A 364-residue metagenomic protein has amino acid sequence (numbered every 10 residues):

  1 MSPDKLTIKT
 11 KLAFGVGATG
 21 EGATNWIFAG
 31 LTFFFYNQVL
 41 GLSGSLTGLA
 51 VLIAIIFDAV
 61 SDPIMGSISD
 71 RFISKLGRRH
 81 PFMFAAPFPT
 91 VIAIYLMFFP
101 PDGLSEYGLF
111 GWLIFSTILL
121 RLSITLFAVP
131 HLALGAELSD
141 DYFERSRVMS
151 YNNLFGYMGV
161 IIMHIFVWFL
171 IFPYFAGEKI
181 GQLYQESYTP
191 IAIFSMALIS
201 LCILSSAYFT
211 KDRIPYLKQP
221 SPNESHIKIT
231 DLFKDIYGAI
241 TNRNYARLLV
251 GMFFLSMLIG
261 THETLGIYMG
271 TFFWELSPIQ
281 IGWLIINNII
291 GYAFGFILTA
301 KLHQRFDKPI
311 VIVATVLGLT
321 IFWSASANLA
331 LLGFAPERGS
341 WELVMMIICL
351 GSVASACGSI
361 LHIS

Functional and structural regions predicted by a protein language model:
M1-S364: Membrane-embedded alpha-helical bundles of multi-pass transporters/translocases, especially carrier/permease families
